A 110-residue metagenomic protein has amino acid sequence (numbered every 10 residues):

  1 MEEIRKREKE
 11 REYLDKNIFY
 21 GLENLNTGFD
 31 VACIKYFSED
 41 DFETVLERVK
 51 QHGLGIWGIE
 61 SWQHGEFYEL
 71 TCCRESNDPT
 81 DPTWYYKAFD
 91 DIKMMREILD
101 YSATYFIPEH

Functional and structural regions predicted by a protein language model:
M1-F37: Long, contiguous N-terminal structural blocks used for assembly/anchoring
M1-I4, Y13-L14, F42, I98-L99 (+1 more regions): Extended hydrophobic/Leu-rich segments
K9, D41-T44, T83, K87: Exposed alpha-helical structural elements
N17, A32, L54-W62, T104: N-terminal targeting/docking segments
G21, D30, S38, E69-D78: Short, solvent-exposed coil/turn linker segments
I34-D41, V45-R48: A composition-biased, non-transmembrane "mature-region" signal
R48-M95: Acidic, low-complexity, intrinsically disordered interaction modules
I92-H110: Acidic, proline/glycine-rich low-complexity IDRs
